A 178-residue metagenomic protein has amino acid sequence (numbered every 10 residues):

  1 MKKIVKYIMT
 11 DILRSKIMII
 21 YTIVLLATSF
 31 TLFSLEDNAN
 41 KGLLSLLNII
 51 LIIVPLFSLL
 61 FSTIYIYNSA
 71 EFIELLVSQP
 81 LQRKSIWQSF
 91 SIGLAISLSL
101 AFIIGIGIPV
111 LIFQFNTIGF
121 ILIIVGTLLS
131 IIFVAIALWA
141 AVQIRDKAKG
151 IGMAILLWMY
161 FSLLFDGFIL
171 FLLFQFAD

Functional and structural regions predicted by a protein language model:
M1-T22: Aromatic- and glycine-rich beta-strand/loop motifs that create alpha-glucan
Y21-T28, K149-F161: Central hydrophobic cores of alpha-helical transmembrane segments in multi-pass integral membrane proteins
F33-G42: Short, hydrophobic transmembrane alpha-helix segments
A39-N40, G107-G126: Membrane-interfacial helix-loop-helix connectors in multipass membrane proteins
L43-S69: Long, hydrophobic alpha-helical segments
R83-F113: Selective transmembrane-helix segments that form parts of the transport pathway or gating/packing helices in multipass
M159, L163-D178: Terminal transmembrane helical anchor/hairpin motif
